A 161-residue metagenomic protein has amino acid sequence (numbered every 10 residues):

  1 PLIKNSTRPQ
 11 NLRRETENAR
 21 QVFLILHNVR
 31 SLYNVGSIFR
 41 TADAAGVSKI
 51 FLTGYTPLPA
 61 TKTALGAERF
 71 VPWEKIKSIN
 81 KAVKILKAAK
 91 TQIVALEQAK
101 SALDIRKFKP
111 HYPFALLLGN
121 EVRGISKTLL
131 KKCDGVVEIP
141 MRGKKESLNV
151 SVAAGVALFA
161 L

Functional and structural regions predicted by a protein language model:
P1-L161: Post-transcriptional modification and biogenesis factors for structured RNAs of the translation apparatus
